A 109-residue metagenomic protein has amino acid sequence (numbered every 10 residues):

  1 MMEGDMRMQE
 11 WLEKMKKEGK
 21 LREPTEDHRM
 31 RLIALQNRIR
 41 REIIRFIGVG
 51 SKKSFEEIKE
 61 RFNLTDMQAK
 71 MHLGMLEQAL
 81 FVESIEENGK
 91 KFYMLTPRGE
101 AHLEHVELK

Functional and structural regions predicted by a protein language model:
M15-E42: Short alpha-helical segments that sit at the start of domains
R41-R45, A101: Pre-recognition alpha-helix immediately N-terminal to the DNA-recognition helix within helix-turn-helix or winged-helix
R45, F55-E56, G74: Residues within the helices of the helix-turn-helix
R45-V49, E107: Short, locally clustered residues in the helix-turn-helix/winged-helix DNA-binding domain
K52-R61: Short acidic, hydrophobic short linear motifs in intrinsically disordered regions
L64-E77: Short amphipathic alpha-helical interaction segments
L80: Glycine-centered, phosphate/nucleic-acid-interacting loop/turn motifs that mediate DNA/RNA or nucleotide
N88-E107: Basic, amphipathic "hinge/linker" alpha-helix immediately C-terminal to the N-terminal HTH DNA-binding motif
